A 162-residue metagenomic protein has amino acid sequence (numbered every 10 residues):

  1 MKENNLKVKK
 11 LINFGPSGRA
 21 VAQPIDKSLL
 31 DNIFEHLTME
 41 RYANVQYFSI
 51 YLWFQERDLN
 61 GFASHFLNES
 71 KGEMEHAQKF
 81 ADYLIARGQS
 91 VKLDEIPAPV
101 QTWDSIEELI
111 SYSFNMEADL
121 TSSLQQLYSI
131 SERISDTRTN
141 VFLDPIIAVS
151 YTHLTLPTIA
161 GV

Functional and structural regions predicted by a protein language model:
M1-L30: Terminal targeting/low-complexity segments that flank the catalytic cores of oxidoreductases
A22, D94-T102, S122-A148: Acidic interhelical loop/turn segments
A22-N32, E95-M116: Acidic/His metal-coordination segments adjacent to aromatic residues that form catalytic metal sites in metalloenzymes
N32-F48, T121-Y128: A structural feature that tracks compact, well-ordered secondary-structure segments with a strong bias toward
F34-R41, L67, K71-Q78, S111-A118 (+1 more regions): Generic structural signal for well-ordered, non-transmembrane alpha-helical segments in soluble/cytosolic regions
F48-E95: Conserved alpha-helical segments that form or flank metal/cofactor-binding pockets of metalloenzymes
T152-T158: Conserved small/polar residues in nucleotide/adenosyl-binding loops
